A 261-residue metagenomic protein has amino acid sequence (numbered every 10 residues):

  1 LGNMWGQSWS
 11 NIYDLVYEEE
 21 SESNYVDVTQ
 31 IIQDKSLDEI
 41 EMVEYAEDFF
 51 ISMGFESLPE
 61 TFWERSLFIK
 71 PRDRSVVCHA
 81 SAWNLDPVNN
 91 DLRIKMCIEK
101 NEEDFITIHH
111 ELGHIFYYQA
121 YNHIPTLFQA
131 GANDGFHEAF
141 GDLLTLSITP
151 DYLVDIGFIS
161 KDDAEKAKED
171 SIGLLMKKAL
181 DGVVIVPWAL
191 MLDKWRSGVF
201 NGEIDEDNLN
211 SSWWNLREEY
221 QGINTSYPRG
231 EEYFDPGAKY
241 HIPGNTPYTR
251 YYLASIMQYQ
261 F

Functional and structural regions predicted by a protein language model:
L1-F261: Cation-handling catalytic/transport regions enriched in His/Asp/Glu
